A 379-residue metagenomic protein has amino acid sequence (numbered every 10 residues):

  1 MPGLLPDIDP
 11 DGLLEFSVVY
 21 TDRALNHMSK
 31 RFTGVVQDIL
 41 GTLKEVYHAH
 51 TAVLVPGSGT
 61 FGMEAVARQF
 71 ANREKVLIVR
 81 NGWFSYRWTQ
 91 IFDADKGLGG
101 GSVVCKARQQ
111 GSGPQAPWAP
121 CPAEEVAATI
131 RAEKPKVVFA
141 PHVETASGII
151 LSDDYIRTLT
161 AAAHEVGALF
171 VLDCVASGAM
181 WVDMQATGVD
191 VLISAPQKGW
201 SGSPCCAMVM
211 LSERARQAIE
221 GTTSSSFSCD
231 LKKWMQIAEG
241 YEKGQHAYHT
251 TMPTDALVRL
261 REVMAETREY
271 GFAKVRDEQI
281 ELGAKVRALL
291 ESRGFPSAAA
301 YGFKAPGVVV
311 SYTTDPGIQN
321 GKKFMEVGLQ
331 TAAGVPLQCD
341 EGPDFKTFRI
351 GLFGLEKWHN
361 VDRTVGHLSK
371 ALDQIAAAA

Functional and structural regions predicted by a protein language model:
M1-M28, P306, R349: Generic N-terminal amphipathic, Lys/Arg-enriched alpha-helix
S17-G62, Q69, Y86, I91: Conserved N-terminal alpha-helix of the aminotransferase class I/II PLP-enzyme fold
F61, A71-K136: PLP-dependent aminotransferase-like
G113-G178, V191: Active-site phosphate-binding strand-loop segment of PLP-dependent enzymes
Q185-Q197, A207: Conserved active-site segment immediately N-terminal to the catalytic lysine that forms the internal aldimine
Q197-A288, S292, E356: Active-site C-terminal subdomain of aminotransferase-like
E291-R363: Conserved C-terminal alpha-helix-loop-beta "cap" of PLP-dependent enzymes that closes/shapes the active-site mouth
